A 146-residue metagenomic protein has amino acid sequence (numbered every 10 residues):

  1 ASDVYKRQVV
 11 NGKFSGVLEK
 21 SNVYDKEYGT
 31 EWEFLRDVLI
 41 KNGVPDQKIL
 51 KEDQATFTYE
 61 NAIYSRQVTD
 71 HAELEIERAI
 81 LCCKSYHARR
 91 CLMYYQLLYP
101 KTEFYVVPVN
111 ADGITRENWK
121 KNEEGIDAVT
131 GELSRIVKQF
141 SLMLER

Functional and structural regions predicted by a protein language model:
S2-K121: A structural signal for short, hydrophobic/glycine-enriched beta-strand patches
G113-R146: C-terminal capping/extension of enzyme domains
